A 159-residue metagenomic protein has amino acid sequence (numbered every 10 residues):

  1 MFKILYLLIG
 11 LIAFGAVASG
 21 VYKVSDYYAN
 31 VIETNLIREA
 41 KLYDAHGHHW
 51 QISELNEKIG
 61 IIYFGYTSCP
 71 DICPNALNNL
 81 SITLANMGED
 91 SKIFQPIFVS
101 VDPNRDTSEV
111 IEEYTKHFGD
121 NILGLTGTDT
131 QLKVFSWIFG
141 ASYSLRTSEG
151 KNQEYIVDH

Functional and structural regions predicted by a protein language model:
M1-Y43: N-terminal targeting signals for export/organelle localization
I37-R38, I59-G60, D158-H159: Short loop/turn microsegments at loop-to-beta-strand junctions
Y43, L123-G127, S144: Short acidic-hydrophobic, aromatic-tinged amphipathic segments that line or gate anion-handling sites
W50-L80: Short active-site neighborhood of thiol/selenol oxidoreductases, capturing the structured segment around
L77-F135: Structural microenvironment flanking redox-active thiols in thiol-disulfide oxidoreductases
Q131-H159: Thiol/disulfide oxidoreductase modules built on the thioredoxin-like
